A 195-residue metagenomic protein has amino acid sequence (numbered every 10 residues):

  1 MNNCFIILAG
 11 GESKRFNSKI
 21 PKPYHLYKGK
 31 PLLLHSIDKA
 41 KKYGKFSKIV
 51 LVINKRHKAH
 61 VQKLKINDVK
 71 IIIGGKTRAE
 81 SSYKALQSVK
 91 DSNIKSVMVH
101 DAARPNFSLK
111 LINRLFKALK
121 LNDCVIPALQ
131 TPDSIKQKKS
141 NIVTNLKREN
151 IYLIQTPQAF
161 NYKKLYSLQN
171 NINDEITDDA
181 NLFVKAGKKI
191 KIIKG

Functional and structural regions predicted by a protein language model:
N2-K58: N-terminal glycine-rich phosphate-binding loop and ensuing alpha1 helix
F16, A40, H60-Q62, L115 (+1 more regions): Hydrophobic packing residues within well-ordered alpha-helices of enzyme cores
K19-K22, Y27-P31, I73-K76, E80 (+3 more regions): Residues at secondary-structure transition points
P23, K48, K70, K189-K191: Conserved beta-strand segments of alpha/beta enzyme cores
L33-I94, N171-I172: Conserved N-terminal catalytic core of the sugar/cofactor nucleotidyltransferase
V97-M98: Short aromatic/hydrophobic "clamp" motif used to bind/position activated sugar donors
F107-K191: Conserved core of the sugar-phosphate nucleotidyltransferase
